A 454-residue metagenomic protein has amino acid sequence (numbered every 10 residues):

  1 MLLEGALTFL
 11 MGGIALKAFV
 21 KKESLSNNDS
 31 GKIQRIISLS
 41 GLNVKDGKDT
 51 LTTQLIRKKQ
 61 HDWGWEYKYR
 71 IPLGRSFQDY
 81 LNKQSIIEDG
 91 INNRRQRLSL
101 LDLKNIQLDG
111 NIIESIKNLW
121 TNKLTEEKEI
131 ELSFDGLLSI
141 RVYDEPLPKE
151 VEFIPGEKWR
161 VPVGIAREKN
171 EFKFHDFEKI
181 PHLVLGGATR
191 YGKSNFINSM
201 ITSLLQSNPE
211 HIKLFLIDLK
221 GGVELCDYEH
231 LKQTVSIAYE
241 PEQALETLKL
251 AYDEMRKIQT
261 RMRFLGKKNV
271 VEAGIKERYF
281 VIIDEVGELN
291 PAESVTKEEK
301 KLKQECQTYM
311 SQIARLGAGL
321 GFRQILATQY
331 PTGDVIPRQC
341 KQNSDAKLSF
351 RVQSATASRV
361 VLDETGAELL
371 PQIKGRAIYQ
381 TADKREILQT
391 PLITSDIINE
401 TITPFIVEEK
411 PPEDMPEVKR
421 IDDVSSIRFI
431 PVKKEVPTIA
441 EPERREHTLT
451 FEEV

Functional and structural regions predicted by a protein language model:
M1-S24, G64-E66, P146-F264, E277-F280 (+6 more regions): P-loop NTPase catalytic phosphate-binding loop
E23-P155, P162: N-terminal "pre-motor" subdomain/linker immediately upstream of P-loop NTPase catalytic cores
K59, E129-L132, G164-I165, F174-F177 (+1 more regions): Replace "in large, NTP-powered and nucleic-acid-processing enzymes" with "in large, NTP-powered factors and other
R263-E272: Short, glycine/acidic-rich hinge or "gate" loops at secondary-structure transitions that mediate conformational
F350-L362, A377-Q380: Short, basic, helix/turn surface patches
T365-D383: Conserved C-terminal "switch" segment of AAA+ ATPases
